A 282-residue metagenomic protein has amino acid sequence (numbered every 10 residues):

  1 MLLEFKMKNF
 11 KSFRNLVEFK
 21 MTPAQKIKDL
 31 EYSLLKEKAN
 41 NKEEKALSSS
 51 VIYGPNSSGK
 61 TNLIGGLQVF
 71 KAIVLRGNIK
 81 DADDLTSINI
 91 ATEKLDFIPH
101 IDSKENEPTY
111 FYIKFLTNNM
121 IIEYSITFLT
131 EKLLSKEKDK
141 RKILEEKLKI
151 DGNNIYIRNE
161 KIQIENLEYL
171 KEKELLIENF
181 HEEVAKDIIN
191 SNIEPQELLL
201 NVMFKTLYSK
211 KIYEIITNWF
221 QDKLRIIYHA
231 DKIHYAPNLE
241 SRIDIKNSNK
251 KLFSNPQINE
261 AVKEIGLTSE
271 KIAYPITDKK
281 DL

Functional and structural regions predicted by a protein language model:
L2-V69, L75: Pre-Walker A-like glycine/lysine-rich segment at the N-terminus of P-loop NTPase domains
M7, I113-N119, L148-I150, L282: Short acidic, glycine-rich loop/turn motifs
F10, A24, L129-E131, T277: An acidic- and aromatic-residue-enriched active-site/binding cleft used to recognize and process polar
F13-N15, N118-I122, N153: Short acidic/polar mixed-charge low-complexity motifs
K28-N41, I88-A91, Y169-H181: Charged, glycine/proline-rich intrinsically disordered loops and linkers
E37, E43-K45, V51, P55 (+1 more regions): Conserved P-loop NTP-binding catalytic core
S49-P55, Y274-L282: Conserved ABC ATPase signature
E123-I272: Electropositive, glycine-dotted interaction segments that contact anionic polymers or phosphate-rich ligands
